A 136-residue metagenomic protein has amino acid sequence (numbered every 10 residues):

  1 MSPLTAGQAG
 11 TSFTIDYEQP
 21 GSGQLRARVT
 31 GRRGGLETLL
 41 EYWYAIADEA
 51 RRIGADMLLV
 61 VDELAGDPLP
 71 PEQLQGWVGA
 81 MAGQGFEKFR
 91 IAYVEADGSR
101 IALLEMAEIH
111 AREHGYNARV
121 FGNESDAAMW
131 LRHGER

Functional and structural regions predicted by a protein language model:
S2-R136: Amphipathic, Lys/Arg-enriched alpha-helical "gate/interface" segment within cytosolic domains that mediates
